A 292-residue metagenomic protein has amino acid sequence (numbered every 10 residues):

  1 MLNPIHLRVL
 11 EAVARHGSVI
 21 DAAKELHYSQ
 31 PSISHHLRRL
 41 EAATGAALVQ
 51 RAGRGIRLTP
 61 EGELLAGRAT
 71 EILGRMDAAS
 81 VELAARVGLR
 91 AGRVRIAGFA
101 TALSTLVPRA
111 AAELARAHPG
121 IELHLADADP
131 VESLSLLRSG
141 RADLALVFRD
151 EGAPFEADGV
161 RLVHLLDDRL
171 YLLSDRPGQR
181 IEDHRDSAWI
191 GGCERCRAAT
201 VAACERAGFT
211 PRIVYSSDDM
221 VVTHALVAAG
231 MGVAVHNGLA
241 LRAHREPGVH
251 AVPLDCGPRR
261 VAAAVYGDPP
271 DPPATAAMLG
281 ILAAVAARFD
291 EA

Functional and structural regions predicted by a protein language model:
E11-S29: Short helix-boundary/capping micro-motifs
V19-A22, P31, R38, L134: Residues within helix-turn-helix
E41-P60: A short LG(V/I)-centered, amphipathic sequence patch enriched for acidic residue(s) preceding the LG motif
A91-P154: Central regulatory/effector-binding core of bacterial HTH transcription factors
F148, D186-A207, A229, D271-L279 (+1 more regions): Secondary-structure junction motif
P154-H164, D168, V221-P270: Beta-alpha-beta core module
E156-G192: Flexible hinge/capping segments at coil-to-helix
Q179, V249-A292: A late-sequence structural motif
